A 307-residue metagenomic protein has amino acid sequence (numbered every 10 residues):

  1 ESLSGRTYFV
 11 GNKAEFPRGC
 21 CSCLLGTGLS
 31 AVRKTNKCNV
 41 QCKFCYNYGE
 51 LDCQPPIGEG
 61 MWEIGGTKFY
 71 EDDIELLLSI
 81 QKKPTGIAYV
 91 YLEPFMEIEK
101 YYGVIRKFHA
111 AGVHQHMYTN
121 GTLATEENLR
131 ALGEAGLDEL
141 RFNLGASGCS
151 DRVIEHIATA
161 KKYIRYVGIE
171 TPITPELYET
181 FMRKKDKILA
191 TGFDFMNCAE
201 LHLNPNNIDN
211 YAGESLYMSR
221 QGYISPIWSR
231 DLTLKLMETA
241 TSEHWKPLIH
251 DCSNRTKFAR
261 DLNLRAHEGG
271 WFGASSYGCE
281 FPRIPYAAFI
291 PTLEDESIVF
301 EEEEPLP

Functional and structural regions predicted by a protein language model:
E1-N12, G273-P307: Radical SAM enzyme core and accessory elements
E1-V32, G49-G60: N-terminal [4Fe-4S]-dependent radical SAM core
N36-E50: Local cysteine-cluster metal-coordination motifs and their immediate loop/turn environment, predominantly Fe-S cluster
G49-F69, Q81-E97, A111-A124, A135-R152 (+2 more regions): Core AdoMet radical
L77-I80, F108, L132, A160 (+1 more regions): Generic structural signal for hydrophobic
I98-V104, T125-G133, R152-H156, F181-K184 (+1 more regions): Distinct, well-ordered alpha-helical segments
L129-A146, D186-C198, G270-L293: Structural recognition of alpha->loop->beta junctions
I154-R260, S275-I284: Conserved C-terminal portion of the radical SAM core fold that forms the substrate/S-adenosylmethionine-binding
